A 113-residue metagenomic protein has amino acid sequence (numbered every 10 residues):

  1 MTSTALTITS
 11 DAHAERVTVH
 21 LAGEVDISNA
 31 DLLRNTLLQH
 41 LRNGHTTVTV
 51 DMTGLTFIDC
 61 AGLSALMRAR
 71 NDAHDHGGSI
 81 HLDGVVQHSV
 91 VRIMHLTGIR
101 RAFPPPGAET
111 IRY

Functional and structural regions predicted by a protein language model:
M1-T56, M67-Y113: STAS-like cytosolic regulatory interaction modules
D59: ABC-family nucleotide-binding domains
